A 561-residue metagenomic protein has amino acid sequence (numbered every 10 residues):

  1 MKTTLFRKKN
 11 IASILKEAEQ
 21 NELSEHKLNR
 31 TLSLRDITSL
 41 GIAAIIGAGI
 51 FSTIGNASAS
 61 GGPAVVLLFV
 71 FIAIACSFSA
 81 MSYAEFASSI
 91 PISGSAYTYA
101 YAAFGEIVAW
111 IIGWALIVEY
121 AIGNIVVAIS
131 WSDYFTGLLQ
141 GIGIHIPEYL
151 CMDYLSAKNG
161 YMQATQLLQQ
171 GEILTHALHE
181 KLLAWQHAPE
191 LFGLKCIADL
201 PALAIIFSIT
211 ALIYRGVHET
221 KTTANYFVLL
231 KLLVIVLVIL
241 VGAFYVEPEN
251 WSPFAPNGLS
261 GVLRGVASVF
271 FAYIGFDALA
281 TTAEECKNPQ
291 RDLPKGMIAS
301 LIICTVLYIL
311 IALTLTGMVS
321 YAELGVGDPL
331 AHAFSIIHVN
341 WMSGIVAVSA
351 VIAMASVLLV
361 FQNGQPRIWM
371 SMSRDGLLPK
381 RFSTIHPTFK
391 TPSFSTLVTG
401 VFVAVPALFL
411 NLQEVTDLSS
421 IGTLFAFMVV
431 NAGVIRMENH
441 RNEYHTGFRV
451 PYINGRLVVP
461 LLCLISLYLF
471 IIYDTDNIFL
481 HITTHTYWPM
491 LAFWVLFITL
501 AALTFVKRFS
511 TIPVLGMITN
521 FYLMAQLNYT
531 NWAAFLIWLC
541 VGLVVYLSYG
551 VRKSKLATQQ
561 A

Functional and structural regions predicted by a protein language model:
M1-T53, S60-P63, V70, C76-M81 (+3 more regions): Membrane-interface "cap" regions at the ends of multi-pass membrane proteins
L15, E22-L28, V65-V66, V70 (+4 more regions): Helix-loop-helix junctions that connect adjacent transmembrane segments in multi-pass membrane transporters
N29, L34, D199-L203, K287-R291 (+6 more regions): Loop-to-transmembrane helix boundary motifs in multi-pass membrane proteins
R30-G41, G105-V118, A202-A204, P256-V269 (+3 more regions): Select transmembrane alpha-helical segments in multipass membrane proteins
F51, I92, A115-D133, S268 (+6 more regions): Membrane-helix boundary/coupling elements in multi-pass transport proteins
S52-T165, H176-H179, L183, S300-L310 (+1 more regions): Extracellular loop-to-transmembrane helix junctions
T98-Y99, G105, G137-C151, G296-L359 (+1 more regions): TM-loop-TM module centered on a large, flexible mid-protein loop between adjacent transmembrane helices in multi-pass
L194-I197, I209, P256, F382-T391 (+1 more regions): C-terminal membrane-solvent junction of multi-pass transporters and transport-like membrane proteins
